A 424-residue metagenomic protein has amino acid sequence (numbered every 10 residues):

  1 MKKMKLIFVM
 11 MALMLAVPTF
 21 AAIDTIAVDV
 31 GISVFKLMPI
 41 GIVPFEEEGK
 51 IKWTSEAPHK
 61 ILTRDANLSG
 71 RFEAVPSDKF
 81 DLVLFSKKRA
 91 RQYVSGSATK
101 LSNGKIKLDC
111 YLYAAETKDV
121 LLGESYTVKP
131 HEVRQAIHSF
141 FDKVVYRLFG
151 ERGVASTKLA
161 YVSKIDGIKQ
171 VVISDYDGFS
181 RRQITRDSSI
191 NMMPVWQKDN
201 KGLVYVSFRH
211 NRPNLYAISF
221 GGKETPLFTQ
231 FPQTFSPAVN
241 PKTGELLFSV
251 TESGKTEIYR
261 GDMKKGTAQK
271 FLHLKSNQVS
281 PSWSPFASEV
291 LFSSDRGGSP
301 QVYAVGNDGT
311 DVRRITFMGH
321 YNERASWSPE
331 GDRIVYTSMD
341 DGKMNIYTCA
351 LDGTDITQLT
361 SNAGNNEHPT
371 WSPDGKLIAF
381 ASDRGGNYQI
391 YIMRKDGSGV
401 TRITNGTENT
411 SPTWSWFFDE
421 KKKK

Functional and structural regions predicted by a protein language model:
D24-R89, V94: Short beta-strand->alpha-helix linker/helix-N-cap micro-motif that forms a surface specificity/interaction loop
D81-K143: Amphipathic beta-strand/beta-sheet edge segments enriched in Tyr/Trp
E116, D175-F179, S219-G222, D262-G266 (+3 more regions): Short loop/turn segments that connect beta-strands within beta-propeller blades
R152, S163-Q170, S188-S189, V206-L215 (+10 more regions): A flexible loop/linker signature enriched in serine peptidases of the S9 family
G153-A155, K198-D199, P241-K242, P285-F286 (+3 more regions): Residue-level detector of Asp-centered blade-edge/turn motifs that repeat once per structural unit in beta-propeller
L159, L203-V204, L246-L247, A287-L291 (+2 more regions): Hydrophobic beta-strand positions that form the internal "hydrophobic ladder" of WD40/Gbeta-like beta-propeller blades
Y391-M393, G397-K424: Blade-level signature of beta-propeller repeat domains, shared across WD40, Kelch, NHL, RCC1 and BNR/Asp-box propellers
